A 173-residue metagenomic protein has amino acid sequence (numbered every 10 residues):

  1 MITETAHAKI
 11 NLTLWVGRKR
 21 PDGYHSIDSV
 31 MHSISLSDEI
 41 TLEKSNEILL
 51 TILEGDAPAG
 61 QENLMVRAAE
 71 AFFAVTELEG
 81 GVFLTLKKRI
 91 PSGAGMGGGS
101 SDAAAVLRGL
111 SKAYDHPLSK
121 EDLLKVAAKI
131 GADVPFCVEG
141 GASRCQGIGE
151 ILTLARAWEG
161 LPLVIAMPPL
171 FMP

Functional and structural regions predicted by a protein language model:
I2-E79: N-terminal beta-alpha supersecondary unit
I2-T5, N11-W15, K19-S29, H116-P173: ATP-dependent small-molecule kinase catalytic core of the GHMP/sugar-kinase superfamily and closely related
T13, E43, T51-L53, F83-K87 (+3 more regions): Solvent-exposed beta-strand sheet faces enriched in polar/charged residues
D28, V82-G95: Short pre-catalytic strand/loop immediately N-terminal to key active-site residues, enriched for Gly-Thr
M65, A94-K120, F136-V138: DPxDG-like acidic metal-binding loop motif
F73-T85, G109-I130: Phosphate-handling active-site elements
